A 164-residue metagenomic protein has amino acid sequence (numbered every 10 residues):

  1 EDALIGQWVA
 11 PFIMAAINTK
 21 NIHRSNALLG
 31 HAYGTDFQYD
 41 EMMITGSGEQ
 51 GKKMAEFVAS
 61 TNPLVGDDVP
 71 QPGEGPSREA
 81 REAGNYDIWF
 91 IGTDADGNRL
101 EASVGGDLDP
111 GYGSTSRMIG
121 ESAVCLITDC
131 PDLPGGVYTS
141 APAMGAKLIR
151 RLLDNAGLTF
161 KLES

Functional and structural regions predicted by a protein language model:
E1-S164: C-terminal catalytic/substrate-binding lobe primarily of soluble NAD(P)-dependent oxidoreductases
